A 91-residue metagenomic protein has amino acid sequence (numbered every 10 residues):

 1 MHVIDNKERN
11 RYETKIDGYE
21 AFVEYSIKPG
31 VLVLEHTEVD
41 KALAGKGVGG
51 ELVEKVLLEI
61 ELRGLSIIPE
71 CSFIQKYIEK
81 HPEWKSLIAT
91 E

Functional and structural regions predicted by a protein language model:
M1-T37: N-terminal first-folded block
P29-V31, D40, E54, L62 (+1 more regions): Generic N-terminal initiation segments characterized by hydrophobic and/or small/turn-forming residues
T37-A44: A short, internal acetyl-CoA/4′-phosphopantetheine-binding micro-motif in the GNAT/acyltransferase core
G45-V56: Conserved acetyl-CoA-binding loop-helix of GNAT-fold acetyltransferases
E59-E91: C-terminal structural segments of small proteins and small subunits
